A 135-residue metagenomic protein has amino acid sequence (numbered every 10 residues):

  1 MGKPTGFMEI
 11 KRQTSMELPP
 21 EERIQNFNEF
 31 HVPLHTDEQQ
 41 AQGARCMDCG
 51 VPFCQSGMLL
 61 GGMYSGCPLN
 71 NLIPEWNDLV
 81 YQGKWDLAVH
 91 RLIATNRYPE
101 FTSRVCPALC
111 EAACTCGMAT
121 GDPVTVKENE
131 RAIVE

Functional and structural regions predicted by a protein language model:
M1-E135: Ferredoxin-type iron-sulfur electron-transfer modules and their immediate structural context
